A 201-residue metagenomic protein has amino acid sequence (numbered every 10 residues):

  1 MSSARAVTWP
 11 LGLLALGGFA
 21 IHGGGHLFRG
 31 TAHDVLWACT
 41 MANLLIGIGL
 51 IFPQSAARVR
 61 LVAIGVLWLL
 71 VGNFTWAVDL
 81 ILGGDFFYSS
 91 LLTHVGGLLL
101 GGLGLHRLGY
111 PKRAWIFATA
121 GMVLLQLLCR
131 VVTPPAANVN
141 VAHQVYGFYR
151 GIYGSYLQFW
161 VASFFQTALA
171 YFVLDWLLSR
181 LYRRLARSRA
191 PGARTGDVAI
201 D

Functional and structural regions predicted by a protein language model:
M1, Y182-D201: Membrane-interfacial, low-structure loops and terminal tails that flank and connect transmembrane helices in multi-pass
M1-L14: N-terminal membrane topogenic signal
A20-R29, F74-G83, V131-V132: Juxtamembrane "helix-exit" motif on the non-cytosolic side of transmembrane helices
G30-I51, A57: Loop-to-helix transition at the N-terminal end of transmembrane alpha-helices
M41-I51, V95-R107, W160-S179: Hydrophobic cores of alpha-helical transmembrane segments in multi-pass inner/ER membrane proteins, independent
L61-L125: Membrane-proximal helix-loop-helix units in multi-pass membrane proteins
P135-L174: Membrane-interface transmembrane-helix boundary segments in multi-pass integral membrane proteins
